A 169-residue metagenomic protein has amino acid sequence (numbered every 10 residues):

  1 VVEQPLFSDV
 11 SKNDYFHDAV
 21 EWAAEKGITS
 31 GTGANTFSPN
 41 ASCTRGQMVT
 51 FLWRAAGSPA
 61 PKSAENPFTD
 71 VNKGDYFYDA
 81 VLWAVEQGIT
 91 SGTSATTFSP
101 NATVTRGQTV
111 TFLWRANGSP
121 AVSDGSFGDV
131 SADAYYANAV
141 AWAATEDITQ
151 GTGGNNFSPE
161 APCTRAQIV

Functional and structural regions predicted by a protein language model:
V1-H17, E25, S30-D79, E86-V110 (+2 more regions): Feature responds to low-complexity, polar/acidic, surface-exposed segments characteristic of secreted/exported proteins
